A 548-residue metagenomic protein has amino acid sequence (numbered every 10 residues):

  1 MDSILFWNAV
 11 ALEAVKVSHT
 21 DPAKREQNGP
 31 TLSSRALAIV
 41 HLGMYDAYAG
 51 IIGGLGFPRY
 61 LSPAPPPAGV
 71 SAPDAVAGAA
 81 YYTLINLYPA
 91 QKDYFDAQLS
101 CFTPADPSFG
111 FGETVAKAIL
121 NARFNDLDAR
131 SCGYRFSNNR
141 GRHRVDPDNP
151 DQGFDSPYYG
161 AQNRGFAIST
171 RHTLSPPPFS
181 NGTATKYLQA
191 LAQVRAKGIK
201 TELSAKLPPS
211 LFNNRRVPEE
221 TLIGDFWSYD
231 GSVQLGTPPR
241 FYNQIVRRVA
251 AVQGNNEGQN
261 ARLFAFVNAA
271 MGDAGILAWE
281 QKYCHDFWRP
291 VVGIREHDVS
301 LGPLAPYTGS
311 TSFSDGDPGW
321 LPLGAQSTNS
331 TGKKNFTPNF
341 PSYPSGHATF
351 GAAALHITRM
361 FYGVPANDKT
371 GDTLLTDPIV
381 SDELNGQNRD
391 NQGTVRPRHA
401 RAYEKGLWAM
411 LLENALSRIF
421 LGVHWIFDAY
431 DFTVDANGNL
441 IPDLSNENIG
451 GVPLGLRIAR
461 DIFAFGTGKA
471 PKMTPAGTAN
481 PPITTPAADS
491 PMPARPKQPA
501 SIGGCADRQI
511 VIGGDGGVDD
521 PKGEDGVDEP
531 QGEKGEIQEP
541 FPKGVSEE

Functional and structural regions predicted by a protein language model:
M1-G514, F541: Acidic/polar surface patches and capping/hinge elements
D507, D515-D520, E524-E529, E533-E536 (+1 more regions): Asp/Glu-rich intrinsically disordered low-complexity tracts
